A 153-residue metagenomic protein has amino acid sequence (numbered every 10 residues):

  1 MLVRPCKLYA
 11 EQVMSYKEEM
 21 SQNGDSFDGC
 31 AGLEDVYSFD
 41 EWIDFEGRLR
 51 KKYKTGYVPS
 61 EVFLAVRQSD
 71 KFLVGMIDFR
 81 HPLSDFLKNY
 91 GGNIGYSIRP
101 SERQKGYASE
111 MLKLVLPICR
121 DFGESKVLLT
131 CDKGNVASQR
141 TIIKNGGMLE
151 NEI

Functional and structural regions predicted by a protein language model:
M1, G95, L128-T130: Short aromatic/hydrophobic contact patches that present stacked aromatics for nucleic-acid/ligand binding
M1-N93, I118: GNAT-family acyltransferases
V62-V66, R99-E102, C131: Polytopic alpha-helical membrane proteins, predominantly small-molecule transporters/carriers
P82-S84, S101, G134: Short coil/turn motifs at secondary-structure junctions
G95-I98, Q104-P117, D121, Q139-K144: Conserved acetyl-CoA-binding loop-helix of GNAT-fold acetyltransferases
C119-T130: Conserved GNAT acetyl-CoA-binding A-motif
L129-Q139: Conserved beta-strand-loop-alpha-helix junction that forms the acyl-donor binding cleft
T130-C131, I143-I153: Conserved catalytic-core motifs of GNAT/GCN5-like acyltransferases
